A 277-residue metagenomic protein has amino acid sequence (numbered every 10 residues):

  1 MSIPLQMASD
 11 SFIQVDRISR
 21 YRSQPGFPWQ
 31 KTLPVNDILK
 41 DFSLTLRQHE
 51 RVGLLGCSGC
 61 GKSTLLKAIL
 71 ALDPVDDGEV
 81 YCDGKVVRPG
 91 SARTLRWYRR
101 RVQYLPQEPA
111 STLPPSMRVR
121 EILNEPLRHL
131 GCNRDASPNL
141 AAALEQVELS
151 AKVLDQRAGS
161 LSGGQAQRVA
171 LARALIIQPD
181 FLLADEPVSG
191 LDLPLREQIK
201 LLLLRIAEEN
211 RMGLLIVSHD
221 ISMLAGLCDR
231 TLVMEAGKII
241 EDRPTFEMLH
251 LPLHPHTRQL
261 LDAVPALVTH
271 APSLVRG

Functional and structural regions predicted by a protein language model:
Q30-T32, V87-Q103, H129, M248-P252: ABC ATPase NBD coupling module
L70: Helix-to-loop junction immediately C-terminal to a conserved catalytic motif
G78-R88: Conserved ABC transporter NBD signature motif
E108, P115-R128: Q-loop/switch helix immediately C-terminal to the Walker
D135-K152, L261: Conserved ABC ATPase "signature" region
R157-L161, Q165: Conserved ABC ATPase signature
